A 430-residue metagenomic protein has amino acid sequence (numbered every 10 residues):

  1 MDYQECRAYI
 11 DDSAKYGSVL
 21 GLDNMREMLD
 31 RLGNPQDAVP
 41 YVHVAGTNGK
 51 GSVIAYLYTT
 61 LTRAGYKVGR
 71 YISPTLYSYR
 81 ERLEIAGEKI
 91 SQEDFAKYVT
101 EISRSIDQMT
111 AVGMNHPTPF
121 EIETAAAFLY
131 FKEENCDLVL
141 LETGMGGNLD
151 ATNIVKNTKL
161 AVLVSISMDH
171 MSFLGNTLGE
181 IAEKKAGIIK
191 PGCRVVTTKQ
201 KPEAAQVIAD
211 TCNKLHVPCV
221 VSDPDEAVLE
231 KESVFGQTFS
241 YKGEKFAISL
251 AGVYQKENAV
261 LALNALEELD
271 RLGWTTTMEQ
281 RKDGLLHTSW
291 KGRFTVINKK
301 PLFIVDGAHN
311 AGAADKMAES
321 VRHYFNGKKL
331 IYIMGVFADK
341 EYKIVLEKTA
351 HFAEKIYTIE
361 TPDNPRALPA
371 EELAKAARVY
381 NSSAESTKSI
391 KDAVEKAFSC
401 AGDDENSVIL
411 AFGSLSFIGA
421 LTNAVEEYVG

Functional and structural regions predicted by a protein language model:
M1-G46, V53-Y66, R70-I72, D107-M114: Short functional linear segments
L29, N34-D37, R63-K156: ATP-dependent carboxylate-amine ligase catalytic core
A38, E133, L138-T143, L149-V162 (+3 more regions): Nucleotide phosphate-binding/pyrophosphate-handling subdomain across enzymes that bind or process nucleotide phosphates
I72, T198-K199, N213-S233, S249-V253 (+6 more regions): Beta-strand->loop->alpha-helix junctions that form or flank phosphate-binding loops in nucleotide-handling enzymes
E123-F173, Q206-K245: Extended acidic/charged loop-beta regions that coordinate divalent cations and stabilize anionic phosphate/carboxylate
L160-S165, G192-T198, Y357-T358: Conserved beta-strand/loop subsegment of P-loop NTPase cores
A182-P191: Membrane-proximal helix-turn-helix segments that form the acceptor-binding/catalytic region of lipid-linked
K201-V220, F235, L302-F303, A311 (+1 more regions): C-terminal helical cap/extension that packs against the catalytic core of soluble nucleotide-cofactor enzymes
